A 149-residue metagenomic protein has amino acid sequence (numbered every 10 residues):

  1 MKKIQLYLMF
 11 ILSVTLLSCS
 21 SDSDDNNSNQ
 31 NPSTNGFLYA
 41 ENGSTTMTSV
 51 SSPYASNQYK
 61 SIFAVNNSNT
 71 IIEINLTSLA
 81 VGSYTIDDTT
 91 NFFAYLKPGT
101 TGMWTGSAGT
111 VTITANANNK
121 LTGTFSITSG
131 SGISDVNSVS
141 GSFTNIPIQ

Functional and structural regions predicted by a protein language model:
M1-C19: Sec-dependent bacterial lipoprotein signal peptides
V14-N42: Bacterial Sec-dependent N-terminal signal peptides
F37-Y39, T45-N118, S131: Surface-exposed helix/loop patches within compact recognition domains
N119-I127: A short hydrophobic beta-strand element
I127-Q149: Edge beta-strand at a domain terminus
